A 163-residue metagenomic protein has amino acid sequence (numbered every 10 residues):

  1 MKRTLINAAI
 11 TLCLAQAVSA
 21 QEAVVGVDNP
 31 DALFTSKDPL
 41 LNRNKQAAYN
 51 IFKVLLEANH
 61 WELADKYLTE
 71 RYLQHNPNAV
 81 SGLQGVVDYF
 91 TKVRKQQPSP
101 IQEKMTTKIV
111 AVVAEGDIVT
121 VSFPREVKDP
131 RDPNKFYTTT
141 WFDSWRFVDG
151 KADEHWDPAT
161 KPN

Functional and structural regions predicted by a protein language model:
M1-A8: Bacterial N-terminal signal peptides that target proteins for export
A15-A17: N-terminal signal peptide c-region/cleavage motif recognized by signal peptidases
A20-E62, K66: Short, low-complexity N-terminal intrinsically disordered segments enriched in polar/charged residues
W61-K66, E70-A114: A solvent-exposed, acidic/Ser-Thr-rich amphipathic alpha-helical stretch
L68, N78-A79, P124-V127, A159: A mature extracytoplasmic/lumenal domain signature
P98-P100, V127-Y137: Short, cysteine-centered beta-strand-loop-beta hairpins and adjacent loop/turn segments enriched in charged/polar
E115-R125: A short hydrophobic beta-strand element
T138-N163: Short beta-strand edge/turn micro-motifs at domain boundaries
